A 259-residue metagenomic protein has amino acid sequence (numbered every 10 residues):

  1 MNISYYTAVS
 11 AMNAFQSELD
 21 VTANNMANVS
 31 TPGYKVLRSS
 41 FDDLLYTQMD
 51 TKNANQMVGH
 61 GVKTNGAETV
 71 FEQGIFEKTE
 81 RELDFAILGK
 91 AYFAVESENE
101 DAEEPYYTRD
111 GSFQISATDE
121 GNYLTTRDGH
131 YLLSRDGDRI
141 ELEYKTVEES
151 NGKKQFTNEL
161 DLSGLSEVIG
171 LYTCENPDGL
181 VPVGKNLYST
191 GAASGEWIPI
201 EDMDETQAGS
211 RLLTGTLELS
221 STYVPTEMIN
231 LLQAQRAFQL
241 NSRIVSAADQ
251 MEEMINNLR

Functional and structural regions predicted by a protein language model:
M1-G121, T125-R259: Amphipathic alpha-helical polymerization modules
